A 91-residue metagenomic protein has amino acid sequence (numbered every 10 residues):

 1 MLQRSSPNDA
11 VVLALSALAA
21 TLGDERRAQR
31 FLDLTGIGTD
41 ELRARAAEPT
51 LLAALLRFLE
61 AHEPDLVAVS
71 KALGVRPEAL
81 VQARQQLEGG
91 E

Functional and structural regions predicted by a protein language model:
M1-E91: Metal- and O2-centered redox machinery and metal/ROS homeostasis
